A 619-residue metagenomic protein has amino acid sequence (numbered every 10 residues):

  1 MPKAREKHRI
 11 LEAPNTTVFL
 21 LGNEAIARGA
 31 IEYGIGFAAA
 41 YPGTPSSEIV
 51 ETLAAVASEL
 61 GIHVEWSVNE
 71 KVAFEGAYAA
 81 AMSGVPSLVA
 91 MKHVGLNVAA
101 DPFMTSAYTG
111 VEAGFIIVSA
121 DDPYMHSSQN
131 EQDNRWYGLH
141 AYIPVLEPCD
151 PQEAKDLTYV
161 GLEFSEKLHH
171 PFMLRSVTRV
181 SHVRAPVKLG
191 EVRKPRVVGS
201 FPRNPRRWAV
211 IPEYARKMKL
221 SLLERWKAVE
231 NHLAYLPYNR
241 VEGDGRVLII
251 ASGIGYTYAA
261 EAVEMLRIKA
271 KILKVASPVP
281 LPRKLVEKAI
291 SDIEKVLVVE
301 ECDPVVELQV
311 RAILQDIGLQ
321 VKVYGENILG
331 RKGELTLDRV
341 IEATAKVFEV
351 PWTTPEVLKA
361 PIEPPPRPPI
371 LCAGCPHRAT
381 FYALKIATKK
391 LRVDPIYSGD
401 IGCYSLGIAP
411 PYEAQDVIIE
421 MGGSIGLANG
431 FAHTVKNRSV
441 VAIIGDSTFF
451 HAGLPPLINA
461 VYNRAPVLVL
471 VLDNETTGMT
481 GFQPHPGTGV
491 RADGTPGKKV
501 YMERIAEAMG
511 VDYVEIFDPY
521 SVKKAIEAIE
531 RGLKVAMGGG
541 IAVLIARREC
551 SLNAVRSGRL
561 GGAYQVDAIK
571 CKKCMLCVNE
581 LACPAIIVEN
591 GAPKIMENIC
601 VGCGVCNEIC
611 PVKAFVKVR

Functional and structural regions predicted by a protein language model:
M1-P151, R179, V241-G243, D316-R438: Thiamine diphosphate
P2-N23, P148-L371, P376-H377, P519 (+2 more regions): Flexible, low-complexity linker and terminal segments
I49-T52, G76-Y78, A99-F103, M125-Q132 (+16 more regions): Short acidic, glycine/serine/threonine-rich loops at helix termini
T52-E59, E261-I272, R504-G510: Short helix-loop-beta junction
G61-I62, A120-Y124, A141-L146, E294 (+7 more regions): Short beta-alpha connecting loops at secondary-structure transitions that line or flank enzyme active sites
D122-P171, V177, P205, A209-E213 (+4 more regions): Conserved thiamine diphosphate
S127, I408-I545, S551-S557: Thiamine diphosphate
